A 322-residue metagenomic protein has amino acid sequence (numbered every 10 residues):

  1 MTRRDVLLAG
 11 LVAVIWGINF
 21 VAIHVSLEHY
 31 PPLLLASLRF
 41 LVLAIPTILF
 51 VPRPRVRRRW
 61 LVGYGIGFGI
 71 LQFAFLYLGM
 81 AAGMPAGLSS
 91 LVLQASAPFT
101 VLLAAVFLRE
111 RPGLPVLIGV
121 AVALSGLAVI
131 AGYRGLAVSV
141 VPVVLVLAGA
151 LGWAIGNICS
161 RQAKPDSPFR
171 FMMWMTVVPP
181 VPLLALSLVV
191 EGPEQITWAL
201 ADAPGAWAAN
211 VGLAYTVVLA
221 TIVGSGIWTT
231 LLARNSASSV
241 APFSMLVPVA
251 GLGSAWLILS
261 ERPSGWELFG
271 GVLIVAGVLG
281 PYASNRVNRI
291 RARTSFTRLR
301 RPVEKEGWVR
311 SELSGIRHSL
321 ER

Functional and structural regions predicted by a protein language model:
M1-D5, H29-L33, S37, P54-R58 (+3 more regions): Juxtamembrane helix-entry segments on the extracytoplasmic side of multipass membrane proteins
G10-I18, A22, V62-A82, L103 (+6 more regions): Hydrophobic alpha-helical transmembrane segments of multi-pass membrane transport proteins, especially secondary
G17, S37, L41-I45, L124 (+4 more regions): Small-residue-rich packing faces within the transmembrane alpha-helices of Major Facilitator Superfamily
S26, L35, G79, V106-L108 (+6 more regions): Hydrophobic/aromatic residues within transmembrane alpha-helices of multi-pass small-molecule transporters
L41, T47, L103, P112-G132 (+4 more regions): Hydrophobic transmembrane alpha-helices of multi-pass small-molecule transport proteins
L43-T47, T100-V101, A137-A199, A203 (+3 more regions): Transmembrane alpha-helical segments that form core, pore/gating elements of small-molecule transporters/exporters
R58-G67, P112-A123, P142-V143, D166-T176 (+1 more regions): Cytoplasmic-side transmembrane-helix entry/capping segments in multi-pass membrane proteins
Y282-T297: Membrane-interface capping segments at transmembrane-helix boundaries
